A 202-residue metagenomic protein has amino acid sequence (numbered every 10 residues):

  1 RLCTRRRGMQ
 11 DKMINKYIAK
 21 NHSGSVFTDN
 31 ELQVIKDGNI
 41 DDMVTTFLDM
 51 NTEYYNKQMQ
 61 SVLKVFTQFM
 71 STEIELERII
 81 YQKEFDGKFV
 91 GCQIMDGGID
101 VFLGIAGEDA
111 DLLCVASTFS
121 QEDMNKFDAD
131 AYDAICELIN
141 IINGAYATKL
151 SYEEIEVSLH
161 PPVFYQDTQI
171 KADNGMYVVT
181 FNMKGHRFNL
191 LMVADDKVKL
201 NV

Functional and structural regions predicted by a protein language model:
R6-V202: N-terminal auxiliary interaction/assembly segments of multi-subunit proteins
